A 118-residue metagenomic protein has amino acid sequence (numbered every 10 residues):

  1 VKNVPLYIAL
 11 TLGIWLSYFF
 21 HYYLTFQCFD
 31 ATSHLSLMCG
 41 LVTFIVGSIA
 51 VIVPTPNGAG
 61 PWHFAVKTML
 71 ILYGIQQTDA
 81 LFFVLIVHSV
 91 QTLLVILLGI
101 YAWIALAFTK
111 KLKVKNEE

Functional and structural regions predicted by a protein language model:
V1-V51, V90-E118: Predominantly cytoplasmic-facing regulatory/coupling regions of multi-pass membrane proteins
V51-V66: Transmembrane helix boundary and interhelical junction motifs in multipass membrane proteins
F64-F82: Interfacial segments of multi-pass membrane proteins
Q77-L94: Conserved post-catalytic alpha-helical subdomain immediately downstream of the catalytic base and nucleotide-binding
